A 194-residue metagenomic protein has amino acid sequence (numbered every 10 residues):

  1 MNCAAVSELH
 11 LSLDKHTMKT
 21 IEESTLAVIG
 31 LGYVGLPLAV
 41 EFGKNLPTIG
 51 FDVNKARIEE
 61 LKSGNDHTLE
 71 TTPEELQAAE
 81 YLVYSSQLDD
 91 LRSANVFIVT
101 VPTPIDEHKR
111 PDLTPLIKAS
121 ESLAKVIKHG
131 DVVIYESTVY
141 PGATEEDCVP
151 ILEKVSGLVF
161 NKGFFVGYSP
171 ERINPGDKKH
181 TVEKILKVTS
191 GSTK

Functional and structural regions predicted by a protein language model:
L9, H16: Cationic, low-complexity basic patches in intrinsically disordered or flexible, solvent-exposed regions
M18-G64: NAD(P)+-binding Rossmann beta1-loop-alpha1 motif at the extreme N-terminus of oxidoreductases
N65-Y84: N-terminal glycine-rich dinucleotide-binding loop that anchors FAD/FMN and/or NAD(P) in oxidoreductases
E80-A94: Short acidic low-complexity segments
F97-V99, Y135, S190: Redox-cofactor binding/interface segments in oxidoreductases and associated redox assembly factors
I105-R172: Rossmann-like NAD(P)(H) cofactor-binding subdomain of soluble oxidoreductases
T138-V139, V149-I151, N174-K194: Short beta-strand and adjoining strand-loop segment in the mid-core of the Rossmann-like NAD(P)-dependent dehydrogenase
